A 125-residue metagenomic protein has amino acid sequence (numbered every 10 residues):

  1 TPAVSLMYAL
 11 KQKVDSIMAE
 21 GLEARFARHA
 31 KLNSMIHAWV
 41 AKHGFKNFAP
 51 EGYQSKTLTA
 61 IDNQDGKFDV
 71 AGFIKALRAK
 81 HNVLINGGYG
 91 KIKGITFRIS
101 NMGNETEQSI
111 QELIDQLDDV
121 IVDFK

Functional and structural regions predicted by a protein language model:
T1-S34: Structural signature of PLP-dependent enzymes
S5-D15, H37, A71-I74, Q111-D118: Predominant activation on well-ordered alpha-helical scaffold segments within soluble catalytic domains
S16-L22, M35-E51, D65-G66: PLP-dependent aminotransferase class I/II
N33, G52-T59, G90-R98: Small/polar glycine-rich anion-binding or flexible loop at a beta-alpha turn
G44-F48, V83-G88: A short linear hydrophobic-aromatic micro-motif
K46-K80: Conserved PLP-binding catalytic core of the aspartate aminotransferase-like
L77-I85, D119-F124: A common structural junction motif
K91, I95-K125: PLP-dependent enzyme catalytic core of the Aspartate aminotransferase-like
